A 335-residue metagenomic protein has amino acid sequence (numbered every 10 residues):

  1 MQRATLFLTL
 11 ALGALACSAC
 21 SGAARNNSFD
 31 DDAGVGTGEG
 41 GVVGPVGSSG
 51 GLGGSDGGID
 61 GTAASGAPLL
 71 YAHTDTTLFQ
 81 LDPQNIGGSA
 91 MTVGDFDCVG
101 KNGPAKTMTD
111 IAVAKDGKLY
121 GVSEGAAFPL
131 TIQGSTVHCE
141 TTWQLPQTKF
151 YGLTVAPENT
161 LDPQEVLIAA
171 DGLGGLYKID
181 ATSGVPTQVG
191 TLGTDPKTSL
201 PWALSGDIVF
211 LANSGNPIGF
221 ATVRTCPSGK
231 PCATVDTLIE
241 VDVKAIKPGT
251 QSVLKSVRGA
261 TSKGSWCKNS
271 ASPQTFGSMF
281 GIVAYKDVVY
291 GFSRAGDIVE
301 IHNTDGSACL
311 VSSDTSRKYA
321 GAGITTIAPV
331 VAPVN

Functional and structural regions predicted by a protein language model:
M1-A19: Sec-dependent bacterial lipoprotein signal peptides
L15-G66, V334-N335: Ser/Thr-rich, Pro/Gly/Ala-heavy low-complexity intrinsically disordered linkers and tails of secreted extracellular
I59-D95: An edge-strand/N-cap motif at the start of beta-rich repeat modules
G61, V99-A114, L145-E158, D195-N213 (+2 more regions): Repeated scaffold domains used in trafficking and secretory/extracellular systems, primarily beta-propellers
L69-A72, F79, G117-V122, L161-A169 (+4 more regions): Conserved beta-propeller blade signature
D75-D82, A126-T131, L173-D180, P227-V243 (+1 more regions): Structural motif
G87-N102, T136-L145, V185-S199, G249-P273 (+1 more regions): A short beta-strand motif characteristic of beta-propeller blades
A295, E300-N335: Blade-level signature of beta-propeller repeat domains, shared across WD40, Kelch, NHL, RCC1 and BNR/Asp-box propellers
